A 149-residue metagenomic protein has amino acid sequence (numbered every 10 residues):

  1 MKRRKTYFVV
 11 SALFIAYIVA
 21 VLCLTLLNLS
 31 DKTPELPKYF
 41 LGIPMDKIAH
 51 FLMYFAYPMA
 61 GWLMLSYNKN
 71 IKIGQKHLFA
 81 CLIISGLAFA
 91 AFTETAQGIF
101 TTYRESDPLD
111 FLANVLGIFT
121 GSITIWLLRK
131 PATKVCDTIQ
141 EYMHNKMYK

Functional and structural regions predicted by a protein language model:
M1-L109, V115-K149: Bulky hydrophobic segments
